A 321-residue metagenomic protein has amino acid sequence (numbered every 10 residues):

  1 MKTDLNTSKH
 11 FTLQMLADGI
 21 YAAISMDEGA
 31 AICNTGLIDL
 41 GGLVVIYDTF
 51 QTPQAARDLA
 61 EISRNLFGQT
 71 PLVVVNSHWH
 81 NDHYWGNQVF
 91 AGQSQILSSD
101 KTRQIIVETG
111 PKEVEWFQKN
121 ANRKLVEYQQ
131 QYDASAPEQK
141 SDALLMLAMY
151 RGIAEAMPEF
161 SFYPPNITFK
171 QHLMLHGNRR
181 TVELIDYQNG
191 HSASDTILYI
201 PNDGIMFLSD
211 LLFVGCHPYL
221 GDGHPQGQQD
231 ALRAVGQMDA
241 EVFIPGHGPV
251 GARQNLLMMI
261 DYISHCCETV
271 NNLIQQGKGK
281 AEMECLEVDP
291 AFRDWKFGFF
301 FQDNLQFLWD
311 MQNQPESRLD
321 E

Functional and structural regions predicted by a protein language model:
M1-I20: N-terminal amphipathic/basic leader segments beginning at the initiator methionine
K2, N272-E321: C-terminal regulatory/interaction regions
Q14-I62, T196-D210: Conserved beta-strand hairpin/beta-sheet module of binuclear metal-dependent hydrolase folds, prominently
M15, K112-D186: Metallo-beta-lactamase
G19, I38, D48, S63 (+10 more regions): Divalent metal-coordination and catalytic microenvironments
L43, Q54-K101, G236-D239: Active-site metal-binding motif and surrounding structural segment of the metallo-beta-lactamase
L43-V45, T49-P53, M174, T181-H265: Metallo-beta-lactamase
T102-V107: Short gly/pro/ser/thr-enriched loop/turn and capping motifs at secondary-structure boundaries
